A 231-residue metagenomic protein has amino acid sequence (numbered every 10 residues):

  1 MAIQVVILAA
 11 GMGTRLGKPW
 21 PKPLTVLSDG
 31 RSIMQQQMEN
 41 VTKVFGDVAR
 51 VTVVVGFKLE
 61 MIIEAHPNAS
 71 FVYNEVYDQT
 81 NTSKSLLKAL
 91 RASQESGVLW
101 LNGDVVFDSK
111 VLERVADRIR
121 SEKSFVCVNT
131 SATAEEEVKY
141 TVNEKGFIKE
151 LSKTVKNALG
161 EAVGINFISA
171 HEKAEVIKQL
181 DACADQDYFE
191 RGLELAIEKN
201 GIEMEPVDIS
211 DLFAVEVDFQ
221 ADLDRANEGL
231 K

Functional and structural regions predicted by a protein language model:
M1-P19: N-terminal nucleotide-binding beta1-loop-alpha1 segment
A2-I3, E161-K231: Conserved alpha/beta core of the MobA/IspD/sugar-nucleotide pyrophosphorylase nucleotidyltransferase superfamily
A2-Q4, R31-V98: Conserved N-terminal catalytic core of the sugar/cofactor nucleotidyltransferase
A9, S28, V55, N102 (+1 more regions): Short beta-strand/turn micro-motifs composed of small residues that flank or help shape donor/cofactor-binding pockets
R15, V105-F107, F213: A short, conserved beta-strand element in the Rossmann-like catalytic core that flanks the donor/metal-binding loop
L24, Y140-V142, P206: A structural signal for short hydrophobic beta-strand segments in well-ordered beta-sheet cores
S96-V106: Short beta-strand-to-loop acidic/aromatic patch adjacent to the donor-nucleotide binding site
D108-C183: Conserved core of the sugar-phosphate nucleotidyltransferase
